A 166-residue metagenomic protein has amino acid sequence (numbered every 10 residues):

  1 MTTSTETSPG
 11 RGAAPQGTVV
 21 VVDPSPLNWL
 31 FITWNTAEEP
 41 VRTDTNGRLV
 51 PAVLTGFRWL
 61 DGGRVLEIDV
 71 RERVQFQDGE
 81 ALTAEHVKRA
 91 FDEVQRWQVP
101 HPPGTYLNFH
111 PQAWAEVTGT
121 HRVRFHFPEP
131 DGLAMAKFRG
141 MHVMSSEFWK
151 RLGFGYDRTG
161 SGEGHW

Functional and structural regions predicted by a protein language model:
M1-A14, V50-P51, V65, L82-T83 (+5 more regions): Small-molecule-sensing regulatory modules
M1-T5, E93, F148-R151: Intrinsically disordered, low-complexity proline-rich regions
T3, A14-G62, D69, R89-D92: N-terminal lobe/hinge region of extracytoplasmic solute-binding protein
R42-P51, P100-F109, H165-W166: Short, solvent-exposed secondary-structure boundary motifs
T45-N46, R73, P128-P130: Short loop segments at secondary-structure junctions
V50, D69, R73-Q75, G160-G162: Flexible glycine/proline-enriched surface loops and loop-helix/loop-strand junctions
G56-P100, R124, A134-M135: Aromatic- and charge-enriched surface segment that lines or borders ligand/interaction sites
T105-W166: Surface-exposed binding/hinge segments that line and control ligand-binding clefts or catalytic entry sites
